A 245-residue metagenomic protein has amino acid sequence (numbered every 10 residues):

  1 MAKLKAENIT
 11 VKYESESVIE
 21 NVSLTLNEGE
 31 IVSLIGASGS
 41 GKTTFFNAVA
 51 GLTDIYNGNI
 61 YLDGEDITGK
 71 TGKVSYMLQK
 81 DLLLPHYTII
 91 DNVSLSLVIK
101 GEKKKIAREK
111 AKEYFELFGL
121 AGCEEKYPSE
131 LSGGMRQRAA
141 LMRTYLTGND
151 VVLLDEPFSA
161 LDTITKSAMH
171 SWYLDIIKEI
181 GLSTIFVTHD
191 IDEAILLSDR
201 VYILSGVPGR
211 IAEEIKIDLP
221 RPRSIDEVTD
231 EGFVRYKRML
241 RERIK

Functional and structural regions predicted by a protein language model:
I35-A37: The feature captures the beta-strand-to-loop junction immediately N-terminal to the Walker
A50: Helix-to-loop junction immediately C-terminal to a conserved catalytic motif
N57-K70, K110: Conserved ABC transporter NBD signature motif
Y87-S94: Short coil-to-helix segment of the ABC ATPase nucleotide-binding domain corresponding to the Q-loop/switch region
V98, K105-C123: Conserved ABC ATPase "signature" region
Y127-L131, M135: Conserved ABC ATPase signature
L146-D150: A short, proline-enriched helix->beta-strand linker immediately N-terminal to the Walker B motif in ABC-type P-loop
